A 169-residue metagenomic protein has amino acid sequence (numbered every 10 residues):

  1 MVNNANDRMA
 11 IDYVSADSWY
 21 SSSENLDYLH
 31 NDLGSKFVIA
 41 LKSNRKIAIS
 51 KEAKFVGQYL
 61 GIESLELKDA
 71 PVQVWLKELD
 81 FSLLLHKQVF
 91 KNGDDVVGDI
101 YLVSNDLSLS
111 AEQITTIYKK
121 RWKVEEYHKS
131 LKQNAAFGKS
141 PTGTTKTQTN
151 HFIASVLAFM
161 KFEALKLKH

Functional and structural regions predicted by a protein language model:
M1-H169: Single, function-defining residue in the core of a domain
